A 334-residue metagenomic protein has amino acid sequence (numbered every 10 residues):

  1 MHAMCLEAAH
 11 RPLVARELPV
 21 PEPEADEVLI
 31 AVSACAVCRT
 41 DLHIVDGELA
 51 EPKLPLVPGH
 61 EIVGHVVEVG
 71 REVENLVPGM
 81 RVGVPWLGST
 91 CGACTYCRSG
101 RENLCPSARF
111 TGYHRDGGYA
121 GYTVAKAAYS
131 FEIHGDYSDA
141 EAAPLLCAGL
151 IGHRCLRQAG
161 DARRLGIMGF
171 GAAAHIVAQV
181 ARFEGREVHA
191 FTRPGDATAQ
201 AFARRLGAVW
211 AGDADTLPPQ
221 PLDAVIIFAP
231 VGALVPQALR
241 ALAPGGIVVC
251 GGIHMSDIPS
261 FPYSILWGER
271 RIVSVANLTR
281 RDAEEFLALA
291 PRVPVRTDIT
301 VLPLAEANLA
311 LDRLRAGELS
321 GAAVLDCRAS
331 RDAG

Functional and structural regions predicted by a protein language model:
M1-V63, A125, H153, R328-G334: Short N-terminal strand-loop motif that marks the start of NAD(P)H/FAD-dependent oxidoreductase cofactor-binding domains
P19-C35, E48-T95, Y129, H134-Y137: Glycine-rich beta-strand-centered segment in the early N-terminal region that forms part of a ligand/cofactor-binding
E61, M80-R81, Y96, Y122 (+3 more regions): Residue-level marker of beta-strand positions
V82, G135-D215: Mid-domain Rossmann-like dinucleotide-binding core that forms the NAD(H)/NADP(H) cofactor-binding site
T90-M168, G195: NAD(P)H dinucleotide-binding glycine-rich loop of Rossmann-like/cofactor-binding domains, especially the beta1-alpha1
F183, P236, R280-G334: C-terminal hydrophobic helical "lid"/dimerization subdomain of Rossmann-like NAD(P)H-dependent oxidoreductases
H189, A197, A201-R271, S330-A333: Glycine-rich cofactor phosphate-binding loops and adjacent beta1-alpha1 units of small-molecule cofactor enzyme domains
